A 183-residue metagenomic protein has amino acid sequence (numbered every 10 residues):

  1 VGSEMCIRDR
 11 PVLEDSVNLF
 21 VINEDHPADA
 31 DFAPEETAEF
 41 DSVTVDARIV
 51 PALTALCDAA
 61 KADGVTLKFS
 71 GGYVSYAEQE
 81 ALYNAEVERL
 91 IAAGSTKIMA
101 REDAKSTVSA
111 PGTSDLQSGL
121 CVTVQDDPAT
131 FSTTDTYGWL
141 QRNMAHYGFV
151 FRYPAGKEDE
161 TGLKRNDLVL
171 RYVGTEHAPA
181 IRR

Functional and structural regions predicted by a protein language model:
V1-I7: Short, small-residue-biased leader/transition segments that mark boundaries at the very start of proteins
R8-R183: Cell-envelope/glycan interface and biosynthesis
